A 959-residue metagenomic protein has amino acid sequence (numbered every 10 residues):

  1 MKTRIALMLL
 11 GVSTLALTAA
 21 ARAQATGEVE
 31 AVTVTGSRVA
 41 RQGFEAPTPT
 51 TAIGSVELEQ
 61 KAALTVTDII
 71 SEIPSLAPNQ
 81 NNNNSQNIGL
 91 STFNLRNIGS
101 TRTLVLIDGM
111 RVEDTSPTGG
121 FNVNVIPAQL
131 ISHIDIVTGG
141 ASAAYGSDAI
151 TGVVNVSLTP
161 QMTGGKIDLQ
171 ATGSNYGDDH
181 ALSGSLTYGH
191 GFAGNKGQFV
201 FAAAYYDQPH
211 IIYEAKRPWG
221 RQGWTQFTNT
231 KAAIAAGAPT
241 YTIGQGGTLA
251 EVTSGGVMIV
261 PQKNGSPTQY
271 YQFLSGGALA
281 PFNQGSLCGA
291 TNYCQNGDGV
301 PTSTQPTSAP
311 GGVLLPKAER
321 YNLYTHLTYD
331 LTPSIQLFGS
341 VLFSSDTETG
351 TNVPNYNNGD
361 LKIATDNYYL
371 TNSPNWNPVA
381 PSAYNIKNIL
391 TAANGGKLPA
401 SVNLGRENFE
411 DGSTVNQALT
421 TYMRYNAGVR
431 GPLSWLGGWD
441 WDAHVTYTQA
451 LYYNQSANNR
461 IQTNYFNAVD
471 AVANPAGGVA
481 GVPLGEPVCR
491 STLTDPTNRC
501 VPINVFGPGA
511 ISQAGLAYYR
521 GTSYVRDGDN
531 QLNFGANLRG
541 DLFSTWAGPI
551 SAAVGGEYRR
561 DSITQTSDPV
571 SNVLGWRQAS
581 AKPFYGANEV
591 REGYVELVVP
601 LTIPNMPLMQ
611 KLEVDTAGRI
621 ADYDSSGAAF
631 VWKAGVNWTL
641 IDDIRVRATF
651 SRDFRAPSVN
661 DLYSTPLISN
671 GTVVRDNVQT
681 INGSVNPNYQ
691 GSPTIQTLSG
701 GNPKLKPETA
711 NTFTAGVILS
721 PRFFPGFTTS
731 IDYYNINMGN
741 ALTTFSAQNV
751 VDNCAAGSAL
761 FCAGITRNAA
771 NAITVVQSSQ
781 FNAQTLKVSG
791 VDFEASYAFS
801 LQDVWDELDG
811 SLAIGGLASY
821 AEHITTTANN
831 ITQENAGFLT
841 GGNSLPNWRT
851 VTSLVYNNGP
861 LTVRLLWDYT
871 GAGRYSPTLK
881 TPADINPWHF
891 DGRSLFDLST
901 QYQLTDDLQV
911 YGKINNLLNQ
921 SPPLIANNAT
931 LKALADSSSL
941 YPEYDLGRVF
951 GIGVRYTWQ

Functional and structural regions predicted by a protein language model:
T26-G27, Q42, Q161-G164, A193-K196 (+10 more regions): Short loop/turn motifs that connect adjacent beta-strands in outer-membrane beta-barrel proteins
E30-K61, N87, G165: N-terminal periplasmic "start-of-domain" segments of outer-membrane beta-barrel proteins
D68-P74, P78-N81, G89, M110 (+13 more regions): Surface-exposed beta-strand-turn/loop segments characteristic of Gram-negative outer-membrane beta-barrels
G140, A171-N175, Y205-P209, F343-T347 (+16 more regions): Transmembrane beta-strands of outer-membrane beta-barrel pores
A450, Q455-V469, A581-V674, L698-T714 (+2 more regions): Structural signature of Gram-negative outer-membrane beta-barrels, strongest in the C-terminal barrel of TonB-dependent
T463, N737-G739, Y869-T878, Q901-Q959: C-terminal beta-signal and adjacent terminal beta-strands/loops of Gram-negative outer-membrane beta-barrel proteins
V554, T728, D732-P877: Gram-negative outer-membrane beta-barrel transporters
P657-T729, V776-V791, L845-N847, P942-F950: Outer-membrane beta-barrel signature, preferentially recognizing the C-terminal barrel domain of Gram-negative
